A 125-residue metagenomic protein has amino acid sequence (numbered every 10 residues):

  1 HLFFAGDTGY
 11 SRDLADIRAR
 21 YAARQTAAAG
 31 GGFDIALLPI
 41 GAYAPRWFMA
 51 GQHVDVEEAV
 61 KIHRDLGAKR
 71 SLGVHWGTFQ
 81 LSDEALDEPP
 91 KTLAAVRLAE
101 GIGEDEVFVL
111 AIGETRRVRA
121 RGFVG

Functional and structural regions predicted by a protein language model:
H1-G6: Conserved beta-strand hairpin/beta-sheet module of binuclear metal-dependent hydrolase folds, prominently
G9-L110: Cap/insert and terminal regions of metallo-dependent hydrolase folds
T26, V118-R119: Small/flexible residues
I112-V118: A short acidic, often aromatic-flanked loop/helix-cap motif at beta-alpha or helix-coil junctions that lines enzyme
A120-G125: Short, surface-exposed amphipathic charged segments that create phosphate/polyanion-binding patches used for binding
